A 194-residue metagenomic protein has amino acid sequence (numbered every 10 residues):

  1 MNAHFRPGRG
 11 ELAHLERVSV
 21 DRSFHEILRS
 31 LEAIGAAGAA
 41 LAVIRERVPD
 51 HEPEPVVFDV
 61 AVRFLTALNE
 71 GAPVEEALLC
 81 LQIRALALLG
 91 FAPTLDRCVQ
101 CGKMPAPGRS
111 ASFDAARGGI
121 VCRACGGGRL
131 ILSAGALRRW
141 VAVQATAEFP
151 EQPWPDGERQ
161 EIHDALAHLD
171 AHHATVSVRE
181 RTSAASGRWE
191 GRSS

Functional and structural regions predicted by a protein language model:
M1-S194: Non-catalytic alpha-helical scaffolds and adjoining flexible linkers that form interface surfaces for assembly
